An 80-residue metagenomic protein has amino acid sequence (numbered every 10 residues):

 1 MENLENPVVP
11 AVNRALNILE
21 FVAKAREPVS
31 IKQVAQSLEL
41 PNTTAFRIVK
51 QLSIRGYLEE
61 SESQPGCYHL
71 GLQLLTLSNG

Functional and structural regions predicted by a protein language model:
M1-G80: N-terminal helix-turn-helix
